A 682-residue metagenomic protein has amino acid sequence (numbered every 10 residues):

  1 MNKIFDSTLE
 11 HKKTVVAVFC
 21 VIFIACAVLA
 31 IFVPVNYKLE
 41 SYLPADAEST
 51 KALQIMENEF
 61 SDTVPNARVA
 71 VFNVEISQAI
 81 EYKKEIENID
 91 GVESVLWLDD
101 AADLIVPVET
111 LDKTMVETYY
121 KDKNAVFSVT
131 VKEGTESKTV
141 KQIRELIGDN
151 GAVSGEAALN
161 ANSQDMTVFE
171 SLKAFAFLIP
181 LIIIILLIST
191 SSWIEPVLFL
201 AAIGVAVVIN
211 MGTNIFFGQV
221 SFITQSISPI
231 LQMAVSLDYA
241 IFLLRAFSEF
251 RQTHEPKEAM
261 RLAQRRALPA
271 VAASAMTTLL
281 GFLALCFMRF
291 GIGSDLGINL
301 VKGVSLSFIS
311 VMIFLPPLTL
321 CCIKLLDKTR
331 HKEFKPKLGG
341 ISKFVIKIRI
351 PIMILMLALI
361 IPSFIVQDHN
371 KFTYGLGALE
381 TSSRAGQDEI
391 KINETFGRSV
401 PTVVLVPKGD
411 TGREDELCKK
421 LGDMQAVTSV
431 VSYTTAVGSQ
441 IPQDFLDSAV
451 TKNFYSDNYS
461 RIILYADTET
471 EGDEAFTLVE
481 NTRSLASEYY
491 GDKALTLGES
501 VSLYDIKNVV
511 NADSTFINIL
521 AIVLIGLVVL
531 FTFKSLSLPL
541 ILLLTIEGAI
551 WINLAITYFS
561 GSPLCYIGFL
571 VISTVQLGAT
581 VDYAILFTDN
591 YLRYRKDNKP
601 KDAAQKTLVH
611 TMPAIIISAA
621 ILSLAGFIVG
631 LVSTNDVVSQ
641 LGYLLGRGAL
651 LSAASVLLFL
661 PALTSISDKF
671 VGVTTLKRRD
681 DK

Functional and structural regions predicted by a protein language model:
M1-V35, G134-F372, S487-K682: Membrane-embedded transmembrane helical bundles of large multi-pass transporters/channels
S41-Y42: Membrane-proximal amphipathic alpha-helices that sit immediately adjacent to an N-terminal transmembrane/signal-anchor
A45-A67, V71-A157, K371, L376-L538 (+1 more regions): Structured non-transmembrane domains adjacent to transmembrane bundles in polytopic membrane proteins
